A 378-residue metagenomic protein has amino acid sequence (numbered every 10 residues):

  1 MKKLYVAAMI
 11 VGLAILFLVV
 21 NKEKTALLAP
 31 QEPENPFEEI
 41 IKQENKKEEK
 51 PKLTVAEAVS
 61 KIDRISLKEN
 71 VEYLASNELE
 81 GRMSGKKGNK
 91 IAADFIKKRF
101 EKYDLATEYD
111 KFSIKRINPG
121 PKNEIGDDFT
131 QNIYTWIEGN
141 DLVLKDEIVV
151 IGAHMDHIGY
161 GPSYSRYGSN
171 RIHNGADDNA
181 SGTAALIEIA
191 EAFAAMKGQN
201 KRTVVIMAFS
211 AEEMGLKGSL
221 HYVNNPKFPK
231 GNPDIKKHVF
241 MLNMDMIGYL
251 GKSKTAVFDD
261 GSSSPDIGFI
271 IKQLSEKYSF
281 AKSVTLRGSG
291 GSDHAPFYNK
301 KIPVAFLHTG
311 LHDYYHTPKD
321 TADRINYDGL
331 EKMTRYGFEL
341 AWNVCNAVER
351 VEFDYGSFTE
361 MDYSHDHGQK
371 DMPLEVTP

Functional and structural regions predicted by a protein language model:
M1-L4: Positively charged n-region of N-terminal signal peptides that target proteins for export
T25-K98, K102-T107, P378: N-terminal hydrophobic or amphipathic helices/low-complexity stretches enriched in small/hydrophobic/Pro/Gly
L53-K61, N77-K87, P119-E124, G168-N179 (+4 more regions): Second-shell loop/turn segments in exported
K61-L79, K97-T107, Q131-M207, K227: Catalytic-core environment of secreted peptidases
E78-G81, F100, A106-T107, P119 (+8 more regions): Solvent-exposed loop/turn segments at secondary-structure junctions within structured extracellular/periplasmic domains
R82-E138: A non-catalytic alpha/beta surface segment that caps or lines the substrate-entry region of metallo-dependent hydrolase
G126-Q131, G159, N170-D266: Acidic/histidine-rich catalytic neighborhood of metal-dependent amide-processing enzymes
Y249-T377: Active-site-adjacent substrate-binding region of metalloamidase/peptidase-like peptide-processing proteins
